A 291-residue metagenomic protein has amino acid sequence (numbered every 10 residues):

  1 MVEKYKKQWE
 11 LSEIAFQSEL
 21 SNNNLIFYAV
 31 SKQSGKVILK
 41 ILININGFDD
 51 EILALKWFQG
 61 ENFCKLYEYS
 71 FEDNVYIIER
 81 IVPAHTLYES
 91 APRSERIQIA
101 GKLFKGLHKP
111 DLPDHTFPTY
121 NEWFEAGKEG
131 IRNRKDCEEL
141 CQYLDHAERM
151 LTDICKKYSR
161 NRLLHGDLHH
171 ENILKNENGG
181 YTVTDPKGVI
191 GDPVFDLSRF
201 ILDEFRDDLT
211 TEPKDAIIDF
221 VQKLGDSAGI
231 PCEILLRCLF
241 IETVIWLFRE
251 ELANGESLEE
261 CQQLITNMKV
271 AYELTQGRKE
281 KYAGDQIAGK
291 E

Functional and structural regions predicted by a protein language model:
V2-K7, L112-G166, N176, D226 (+1 more regions): An alpha-helical support segment within catalytic cores of ATP-dependent transferases
Y5-V30: ATP-binding glycine-rich phosphate-binding loop
F16-E19, L66-S70, R237: Short beta-strand
N24-V30, L66, R149-F195: Active-site acidic catalytic loop and adjacent metal/ATP-binding pocket of ATP-dependent phosphoryl transfer enzymes
G35-I77, T86-L107: A conserved alpha-helical element in kinase catalytic cores
N44, G60, V75-R93, K109-L112 (+2 more regions): A glycine-centered beta->alpha junction motif in the catalytic cores of kinase/phosphotransferase enzymes
N176-Q222, D226-G229, E256-E273, E280-A283: Active-site Asp-x-Gly
L235-T275: C-terminal/domain-terminus segments
